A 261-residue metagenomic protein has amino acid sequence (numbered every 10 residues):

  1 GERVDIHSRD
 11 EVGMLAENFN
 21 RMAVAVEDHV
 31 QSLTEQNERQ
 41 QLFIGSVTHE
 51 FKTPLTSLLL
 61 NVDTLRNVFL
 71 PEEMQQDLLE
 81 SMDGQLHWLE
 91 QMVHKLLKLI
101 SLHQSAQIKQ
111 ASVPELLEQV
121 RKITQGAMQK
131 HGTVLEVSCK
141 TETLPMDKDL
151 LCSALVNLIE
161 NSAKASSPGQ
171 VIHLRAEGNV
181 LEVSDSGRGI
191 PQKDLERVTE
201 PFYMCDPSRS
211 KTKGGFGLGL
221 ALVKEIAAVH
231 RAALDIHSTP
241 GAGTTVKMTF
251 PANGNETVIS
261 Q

Functional and structural regions predicted by a protein language model:
G1-I44, L59-N67, P71, H87 (+8 more regions): Membrane-proximal HAMP signal-relay module
R9, G13, K109-Q125, R175: A conserved beta-strand-to-alpha-helix junction within the catalytic ATP-binding
L102-K109, C139, T143-D147: Conserved micro-motifs of the catalytic ATP-binding
A127-E136: Short conserved segments within the C-terminal catalytic ATPase subdomain
N161-A163: Short helix-loop "hinge" at the ATP-lid/N-box region of the Bergerat-fold HATPase_c
G169-V180: Short beta-strand/loop element within the Bergerat-fold HATPase_c
D185: Acidic ATP/Mg2+-coordinating residue in the GHKL
I190-M204: Short conserved segment of the HATPase_c
